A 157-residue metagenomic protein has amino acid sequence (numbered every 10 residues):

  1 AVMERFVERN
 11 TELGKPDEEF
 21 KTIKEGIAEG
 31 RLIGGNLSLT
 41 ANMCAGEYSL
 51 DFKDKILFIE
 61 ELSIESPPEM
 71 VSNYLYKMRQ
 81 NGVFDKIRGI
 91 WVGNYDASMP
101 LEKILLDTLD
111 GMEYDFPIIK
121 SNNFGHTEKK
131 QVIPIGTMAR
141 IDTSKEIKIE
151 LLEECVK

Functional and structural regions predicted by a protein language model:
A1-S38: Conserved anion/nucleotide-ligand pocket segment
M3-E12, N42-A45, S49, Y76 (+3 more regions): Generic secondary-structure signature for well-ordered alpha-helical cores
P16-I23, Y48-K53, M99-K103, D110: A broad, low-specificity signal for short, low-complexity segments enriched in glycine/proline and polar/charged
E25-A28, L32-L37, M43, L50-D54 (+1 more regions): Short gly/pro-enriched beta-turn/loop segments at secondary-structure junctions
G34-G35, A41, E60-E61, K120 (+1 more regions): Pocket-edge structural micro-motifs
L37-C44, S72-L75, L106: Predominant activation on well-ordered alpha-helical scaffold segments within soluble catalytic domains
E47-L101: Internal helical hairpin/lid segments
N94-K157: ATP/nucleoside-binding phosphotransfer catalytic cores, i.e., glycine-rich phosphate-binding loops
